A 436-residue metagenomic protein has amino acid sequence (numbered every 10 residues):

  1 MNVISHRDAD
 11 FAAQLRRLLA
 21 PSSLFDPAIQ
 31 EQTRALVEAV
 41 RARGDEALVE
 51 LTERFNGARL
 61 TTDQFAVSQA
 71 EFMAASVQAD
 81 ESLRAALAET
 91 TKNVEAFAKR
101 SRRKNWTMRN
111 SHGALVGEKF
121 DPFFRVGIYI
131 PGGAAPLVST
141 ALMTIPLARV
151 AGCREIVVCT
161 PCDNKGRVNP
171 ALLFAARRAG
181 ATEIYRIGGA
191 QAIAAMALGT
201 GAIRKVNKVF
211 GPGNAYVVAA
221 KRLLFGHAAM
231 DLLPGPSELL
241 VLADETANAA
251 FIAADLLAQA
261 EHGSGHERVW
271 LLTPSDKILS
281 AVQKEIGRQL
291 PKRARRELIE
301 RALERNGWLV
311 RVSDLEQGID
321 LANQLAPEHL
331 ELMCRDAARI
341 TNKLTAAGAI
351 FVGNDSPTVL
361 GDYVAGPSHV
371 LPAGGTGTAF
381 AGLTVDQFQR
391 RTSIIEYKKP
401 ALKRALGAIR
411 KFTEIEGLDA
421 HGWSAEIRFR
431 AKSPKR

Functional and structural regions predicted by a protein language model:
M1-F124: N-terminal Rossmann-like NAD(P)+-binding subdomain of aldehyde/semialdehyde dehydrogenases
N2-D8, E183-G188, L309-D314: Short acidic-hydrophobic, aromatic-tinged amphipathic segments that line or gate anion-handling sites
M108-F174: Conserved small-residue-rich beta-alpha loop and adjacent elements that most often cradle the phosphate/pyrophosphate
R154-D163, W270-S275, S280-V282, G353: Short internal beta-strands
R178-R268: Conserved NAD(P)+-binding/catalytic subdomain of aldehyde/semialdehyde dehydrogenases
H262, L271-A347: A glycine- and small/hydrophobic-rich beta-loop-beta segment that serves as a flexible "lid/hinge" or phosphate-binding
L315, N323-K435: C-terminal core of ALDH-fold dehydrogenases
